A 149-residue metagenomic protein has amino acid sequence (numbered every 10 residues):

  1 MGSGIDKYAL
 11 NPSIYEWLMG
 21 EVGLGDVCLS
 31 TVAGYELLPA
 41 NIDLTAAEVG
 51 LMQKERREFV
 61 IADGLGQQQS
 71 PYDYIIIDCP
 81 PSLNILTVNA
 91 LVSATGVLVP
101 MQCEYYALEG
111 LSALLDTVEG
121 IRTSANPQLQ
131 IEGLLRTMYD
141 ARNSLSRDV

Functional and structural regions predicted by a protein language model:
M1-V149: P-loop NTP-binding core
